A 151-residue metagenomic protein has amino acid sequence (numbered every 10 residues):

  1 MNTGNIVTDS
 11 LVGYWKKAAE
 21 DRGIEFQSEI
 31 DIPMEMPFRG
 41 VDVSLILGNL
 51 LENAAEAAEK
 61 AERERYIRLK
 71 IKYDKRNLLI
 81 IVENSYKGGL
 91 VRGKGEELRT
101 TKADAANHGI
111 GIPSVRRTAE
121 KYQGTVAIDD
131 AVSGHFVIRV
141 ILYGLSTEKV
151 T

Functional and structural regions predicted by a protein language model:
G4, Q27-I46: Conserved short strand/loop->alpha-helix "switch" segment adjacent to the catalytic nucleotide/phosphoryl-transfer site
G4-R22: Short beta-to-alpha transition helix within the HATPase_c
G40-R63: Conserved ATP-binding N-box helix of the HATPase_c
Y66-R76: Short beta-strand/loop element within the Bergerat-fold HATPase_c
L78-G109, K149: Glycine-rich/acidic phosphate-handling loop/turn and adjacent ATP-lid/helix of nucleotide-binding kinase/ATPase domains
G88, A131-R139: Glycine-rich nucleotide-binding loop
Q123-D130: Glycine-rich ATP-binding loops of the HATPase_c
